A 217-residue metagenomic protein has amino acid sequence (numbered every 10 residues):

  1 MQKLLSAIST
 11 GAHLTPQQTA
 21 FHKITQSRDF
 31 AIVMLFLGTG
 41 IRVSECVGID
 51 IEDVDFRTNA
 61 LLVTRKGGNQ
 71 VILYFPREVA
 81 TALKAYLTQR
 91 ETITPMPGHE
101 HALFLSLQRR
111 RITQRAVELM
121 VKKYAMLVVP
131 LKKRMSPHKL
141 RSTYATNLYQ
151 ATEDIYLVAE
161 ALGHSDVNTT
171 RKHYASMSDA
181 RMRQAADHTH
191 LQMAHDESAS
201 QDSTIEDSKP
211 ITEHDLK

Functional and structural regions predicted by a protein language model:
M1-K217: Conserved catalytic core of the tyrosine transesterase superfamily
